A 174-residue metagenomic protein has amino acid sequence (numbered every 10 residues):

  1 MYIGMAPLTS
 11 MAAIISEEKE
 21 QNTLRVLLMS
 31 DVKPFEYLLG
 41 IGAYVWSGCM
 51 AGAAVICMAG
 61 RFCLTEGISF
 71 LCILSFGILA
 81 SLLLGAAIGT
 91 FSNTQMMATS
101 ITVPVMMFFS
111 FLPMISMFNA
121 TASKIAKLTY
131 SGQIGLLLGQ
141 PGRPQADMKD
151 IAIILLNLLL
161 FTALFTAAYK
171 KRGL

Functional and structural regions predicted by a protein language model:
M1, I73-L84, V103-F111: Small-residue-enriched core segments of transmembrane alpha-helices in multipass membrane transport and channel
M1-I14: Long, hydrophobic alpha-helical segments
A12-W46: Helix-loop-helix units of permease transmembrane domains in multi-pass membrane transporters, especially ABC
P34-F35, I41-N93: Alpha-helical transmembrane segments and their short interhelical loops
I41-G42, L74, T102-V103, D150 (+1 more regions): Residue-level recognition of transmembrane alpha-helices in multi-pass small-molecule transporters/permeases
A53-A59, L83-A87, M107-F111, L137 (+1 more regions): Alpha-helical transmembrane segments of multipass membrane proteins
S92-G132: Transmembrane helix segments
L136-L174: Alpha-helical transmembrane segments of multi-pass membrane transporters/translocases
